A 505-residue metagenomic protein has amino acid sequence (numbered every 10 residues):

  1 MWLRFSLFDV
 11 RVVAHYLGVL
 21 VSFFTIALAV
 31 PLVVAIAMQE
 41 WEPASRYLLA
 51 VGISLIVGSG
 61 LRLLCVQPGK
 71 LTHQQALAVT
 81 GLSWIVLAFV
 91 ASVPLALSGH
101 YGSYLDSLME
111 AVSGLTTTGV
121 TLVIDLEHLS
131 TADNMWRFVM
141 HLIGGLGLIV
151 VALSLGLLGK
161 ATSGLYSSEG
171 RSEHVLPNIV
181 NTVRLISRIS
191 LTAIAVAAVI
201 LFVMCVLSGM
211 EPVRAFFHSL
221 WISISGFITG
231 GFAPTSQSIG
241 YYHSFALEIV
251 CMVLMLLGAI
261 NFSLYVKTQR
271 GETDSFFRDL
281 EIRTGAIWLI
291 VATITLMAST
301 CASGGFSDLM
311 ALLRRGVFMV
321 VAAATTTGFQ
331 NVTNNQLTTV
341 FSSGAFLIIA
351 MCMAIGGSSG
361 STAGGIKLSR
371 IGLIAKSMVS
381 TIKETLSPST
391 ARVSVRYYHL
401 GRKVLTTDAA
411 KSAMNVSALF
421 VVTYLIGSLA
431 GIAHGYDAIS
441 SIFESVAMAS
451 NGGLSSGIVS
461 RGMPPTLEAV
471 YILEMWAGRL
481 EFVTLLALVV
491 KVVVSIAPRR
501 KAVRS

Functional and structural regions predicted by a protein language model:
M1-S505: Membrane-proximal intracellular helices of multi-pass ion channels
